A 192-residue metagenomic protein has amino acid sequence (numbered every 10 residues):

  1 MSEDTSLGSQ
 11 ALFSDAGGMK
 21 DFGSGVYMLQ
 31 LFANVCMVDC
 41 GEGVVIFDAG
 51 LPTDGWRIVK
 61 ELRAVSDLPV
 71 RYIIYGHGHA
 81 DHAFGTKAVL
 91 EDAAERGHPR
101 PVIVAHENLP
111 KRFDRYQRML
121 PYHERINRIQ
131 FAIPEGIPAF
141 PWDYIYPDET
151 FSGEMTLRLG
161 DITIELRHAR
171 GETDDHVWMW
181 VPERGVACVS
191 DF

Functional and structural regions predicted by a protein language model:
M1-K20, I129-F140: Short, basic/low-complexity N-terminal boundary segments at the transition from targeting/disordered tails
A16-A64, W178-F192: Conserved beta-strand hairpin/beta-sheet module of binuclear metal-dependent hydrolase folds, prominently
Y27, I74, V104, E149 (+2 more regions): Hydrophobic/aromatic beta-strand patches that form the interior of the parallel beta-sheet core in alpha/beta enzyme
V45-D48, Y72-Y75, L166: Short catalytic-loop micro-motif centered on adjacent basic/acidic residues
T53-A105, T150: Active-site metal-binding motif and surrounding structural segment of the metallo-beta-lactamase
G85-T86, D114-Q117, S190: Short, solvent-exposed loop/turn and secondary-structure capping segments
K111-H168: Metallo-beta-lactamase
Y144-P147, L159-T163, E172-D174, V181-R184 (+1 more regions): Acidic/His-rich structured neighborhood in mature extracellular/periplasmic domains
